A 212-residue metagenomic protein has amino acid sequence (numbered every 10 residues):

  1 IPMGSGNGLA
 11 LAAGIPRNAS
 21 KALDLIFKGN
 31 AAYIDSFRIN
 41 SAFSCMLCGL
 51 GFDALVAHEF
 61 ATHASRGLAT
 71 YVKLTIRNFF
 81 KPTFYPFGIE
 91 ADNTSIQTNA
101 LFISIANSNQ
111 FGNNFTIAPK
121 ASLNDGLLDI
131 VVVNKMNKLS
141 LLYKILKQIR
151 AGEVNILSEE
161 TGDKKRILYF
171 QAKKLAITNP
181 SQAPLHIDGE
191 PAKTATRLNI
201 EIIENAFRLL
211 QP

Functional and structural regions predicted by a protein language model:
I1-L101, I105: Catalytic core of DAGKc-family lipid kinases
P2-G4, A12, L47-G49, Q110 (+3 more regions): Short glycine/serine/threonine-biased micro-segments
G49, S104-P119, P191: Glycine-rich phosphate/pyrophosphate-binding beta-alpha loops
D53-V56, Q97-N99, F111-N114, K138-L142: Short acidic/glycine-rich loop or secondary-structure boundary segments that cap or lie
S65-T70, P119-S140: Gly/Ser/Thr-rich active-site loops/lids in small-molecule metabolic enzymes that frequently grip phosphoryl groups
T83-Y85, N99-L101, N124-D129, K173: A generic structural signal for short beta-strands and their flanking turns/coil linkers
A91, S122, N134-P212: ATP/nucleoside-binding phosphotransfer catalytic cores, i.e., glycine-rich phosphate-binding loops
T94, Q110, Q182: Short, glycine-/Ser/Thr-/acidic-enriched flexible segments
